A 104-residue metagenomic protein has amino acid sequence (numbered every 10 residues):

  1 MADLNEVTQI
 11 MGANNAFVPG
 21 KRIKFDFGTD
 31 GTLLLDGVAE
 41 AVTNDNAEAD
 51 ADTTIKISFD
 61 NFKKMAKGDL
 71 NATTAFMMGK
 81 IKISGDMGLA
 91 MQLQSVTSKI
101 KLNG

Functional and structural regions predicted by a protein language model:
M1-G104: Feature captures hydrophobic
